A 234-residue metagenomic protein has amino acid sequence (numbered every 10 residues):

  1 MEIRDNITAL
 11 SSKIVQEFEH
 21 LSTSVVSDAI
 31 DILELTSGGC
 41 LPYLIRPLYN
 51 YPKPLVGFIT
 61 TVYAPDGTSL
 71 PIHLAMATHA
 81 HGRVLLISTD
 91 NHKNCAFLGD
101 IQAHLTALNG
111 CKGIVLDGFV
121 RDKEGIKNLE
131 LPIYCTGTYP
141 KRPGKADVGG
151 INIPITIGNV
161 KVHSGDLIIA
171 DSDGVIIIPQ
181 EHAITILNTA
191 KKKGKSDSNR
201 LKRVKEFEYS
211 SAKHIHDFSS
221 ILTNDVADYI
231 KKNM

Functional and structural regions predicted by a protein language model:
M1-I3, N188, K213-M234: Long, charged alpha-helical interface segments
M1-P65, A77, S196-S198, K202-S211 (+1 more regions): Intrinsically disordered, low-complexity regions enriched in acidic/Ser/Thr/Pro/Gln residues
L21-V25, G57, F97, I101 (+5 more regions): Conserved active-site and cofactor/substrate-binding residues in soluble primary-metabolism enzymes
G39-P42, A64, L86-S88, I114-G118 (+2 more regions): General beta-strand structural signal in soluble alpha/beta enzymes
A75-D117: Extracellular/luminal Protease-associated
L116, K123-S172: A contiguous pocket-lining binding segment that forms or flanks enzyme active sites
A170-K205: A hydrophobic, small-residue-rich beta->alpha segment in the mid-to-C-terminal subdomain of diverse proteins
